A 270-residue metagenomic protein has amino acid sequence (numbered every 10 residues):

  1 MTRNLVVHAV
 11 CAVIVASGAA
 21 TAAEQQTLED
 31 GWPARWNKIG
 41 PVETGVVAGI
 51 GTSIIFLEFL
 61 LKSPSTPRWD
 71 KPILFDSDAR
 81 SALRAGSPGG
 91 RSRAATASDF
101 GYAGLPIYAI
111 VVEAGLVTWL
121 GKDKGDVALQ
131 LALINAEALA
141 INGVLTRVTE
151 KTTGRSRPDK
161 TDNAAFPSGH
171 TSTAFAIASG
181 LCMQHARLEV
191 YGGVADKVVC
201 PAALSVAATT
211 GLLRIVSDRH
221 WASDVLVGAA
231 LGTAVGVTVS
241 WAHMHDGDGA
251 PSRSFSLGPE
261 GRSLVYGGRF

Functional and structural regions predicted by a protein language model:
M1-S63, A94-Y102, K122-L131, A138-F270: Replace "edges of transmembrane helices
Q26-E29, A79-R84: Membrane-proximal N-terminal segments immediately preceding the first transmembrane helix
S63-S77: Interfacial/capping segments of alpha-helical transmembrane domains
A82-I107: Interfacial helix-start motif at the membrane-water boundary
A103-V111, I134-N135: Acidic/His-rich structured neighborhood in mature extracellular/periplasmic domains
A114-W119: Conserved, well-structured interaction surfaces
